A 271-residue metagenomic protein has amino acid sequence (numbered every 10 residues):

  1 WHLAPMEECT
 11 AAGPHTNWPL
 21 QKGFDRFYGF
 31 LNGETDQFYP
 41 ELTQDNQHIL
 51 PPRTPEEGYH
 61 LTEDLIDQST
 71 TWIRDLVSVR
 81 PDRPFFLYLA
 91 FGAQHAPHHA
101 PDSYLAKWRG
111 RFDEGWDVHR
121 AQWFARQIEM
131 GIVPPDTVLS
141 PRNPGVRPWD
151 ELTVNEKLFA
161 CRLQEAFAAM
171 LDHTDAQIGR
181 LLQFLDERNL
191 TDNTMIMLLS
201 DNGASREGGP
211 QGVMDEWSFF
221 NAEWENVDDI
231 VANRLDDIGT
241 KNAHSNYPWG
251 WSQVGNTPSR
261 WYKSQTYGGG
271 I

Functional and structural regions predicted by a protein language model:
H2-R109, E114, V118, I128 (+2 more regions): Formylglycine-dependent
G29, T35-P51, G110, L182-Q183 (+1 more regions): Substrate-binding rim/cap in mid-to-C-terminal beta-strand-loop elements of soluble/periplasmic
Y59-L61, T137, K263: Glycine-rich phosphate/pyrophosphate-binding loop and adjacent beta-alpha nucleotide/cofactor-binding cores
D67, T71, A121, A125 (+3 more regions): Solvent-exposed, polar/charged alpha-helical surfaces in well-ordered, non-transmembrane soluble domains, broadly
D82-F85, E129, V133, T137-P144 (+2 more regions): Metal-dependent active-site segment of extracytoplasmic phospho-/sulfohydrolases and closely related
F91-H95, Y104-D113, A160, Q164-A168 (+2 more regions): Catalytic cores of eukaryotic secretory-pathway lumenal/extracellular enzymes that build and remodel glycoconjugates
F112-R142, V227: Alpha-helical "lid/cap" subdomains adjacent to substrate-binding clefts that gate access and reposition the ligand
